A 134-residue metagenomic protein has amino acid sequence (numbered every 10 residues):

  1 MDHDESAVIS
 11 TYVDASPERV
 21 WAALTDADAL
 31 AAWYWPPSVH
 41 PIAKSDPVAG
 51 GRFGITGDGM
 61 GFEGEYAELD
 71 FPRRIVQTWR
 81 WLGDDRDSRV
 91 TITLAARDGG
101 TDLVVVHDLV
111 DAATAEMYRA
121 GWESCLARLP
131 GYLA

Functional and structural regions predicted by a protein language model:
M1-V8: Short acidic N-proximal helix/loop "leader" segments that mark the beginning of a domain or an inter-domain linker
V8, G61-E63, D85-R89: Short, mixed charged/polar active-site loops that provide acid/base catalysis or chelate metal/phosphate cofactors
V8-I9, A15, D28-G61, R74: Short beta-edge strand/loop motif at the mouth of beta-sheet-based domains
D14, L69-F71, R97-G99: Structural motif
A23-L24, L69: Conserved catalytic core of Hanks-type protein kinase domains
V76-C125, L129: Beta-strand/loop substructures that line and gate deep hydrophobic ligand-binding cavities in soluble
